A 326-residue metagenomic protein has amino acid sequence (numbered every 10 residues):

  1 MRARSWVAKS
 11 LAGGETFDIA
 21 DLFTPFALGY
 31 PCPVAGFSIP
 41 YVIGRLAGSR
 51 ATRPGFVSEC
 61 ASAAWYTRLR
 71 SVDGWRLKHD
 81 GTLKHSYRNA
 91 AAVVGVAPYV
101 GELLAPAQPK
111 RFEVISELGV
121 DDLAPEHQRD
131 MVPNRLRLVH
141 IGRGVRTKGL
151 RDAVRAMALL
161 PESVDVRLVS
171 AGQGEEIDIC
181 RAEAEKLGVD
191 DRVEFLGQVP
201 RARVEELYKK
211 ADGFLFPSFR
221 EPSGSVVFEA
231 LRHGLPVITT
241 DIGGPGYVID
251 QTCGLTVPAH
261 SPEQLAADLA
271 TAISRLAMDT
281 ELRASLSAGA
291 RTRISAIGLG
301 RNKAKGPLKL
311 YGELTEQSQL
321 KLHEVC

Functional and structural regions predicted by a protein language model:
S71-E126, P133: Donor nucleotide-sugar binding/catalytic pocket of nucleotide-sugar-dependent glycosyltransferases
L136, R143-L159, E175-R181: A conserved mid-protein helix/loop that constitutes part of the nucleotide-sugar donor-binding site
R181-V199: Nucleotide-activated donor-binding/catalytic signature segment of Leloir-type glycosyltransferases, i.e., the conserved
Q198-V199, E206-A211: Short alpha-helical donor nucleotide-sugar binding micro-motif in glycosyltransferases
F219: Aromatic "clamp/platform" in nucleotide-sugar-dependent glycosyltransferases that forms part of the donor/acceptor
P236-T239: Short hydrophobic beta-strand element within catalytic cores of glycosyltransferases and related nucleotide-activated
G246-S274, E281-L282: Change "using UDP/GDP/dTDP sugars" to "using nucleotide sugars
T280-T315: A charged, aromatic-enriched C-terminal amphipathic alpha-helix characteristic of glycosyltransferases across folds
